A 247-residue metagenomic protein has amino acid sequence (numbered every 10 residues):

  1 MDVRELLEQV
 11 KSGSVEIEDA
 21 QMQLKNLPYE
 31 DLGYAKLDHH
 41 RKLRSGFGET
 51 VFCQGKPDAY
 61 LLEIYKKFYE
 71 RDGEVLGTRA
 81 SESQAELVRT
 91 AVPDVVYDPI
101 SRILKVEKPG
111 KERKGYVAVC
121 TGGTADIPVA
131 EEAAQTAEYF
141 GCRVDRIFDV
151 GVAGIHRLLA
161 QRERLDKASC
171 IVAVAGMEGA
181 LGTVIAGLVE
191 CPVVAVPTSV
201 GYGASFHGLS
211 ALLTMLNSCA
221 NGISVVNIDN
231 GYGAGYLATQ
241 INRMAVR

Functional and structural regions predicted by a protein language model:
M1-S81, E86, T90-A91: Long amphipathic alpha-helical segments
T50-V51, Y116-G122, I171-A173, V226: Short glycine-rich or small-residue beta-strand-to-loop segments that form or flank ligand, phosphate, metal/Fe-S
L61, D126-E131, I155-H156, A175-I185 (+2 more regions): Short glycine/serine/threonine-rich phosphate/pyrophosphate-binding segments that cradle anionic phosphate groups
I103-K105, D145-R164, L209-S210, V226: Glycine-rich oxoanion-binding loops at beta->alpha junctions
K114-H156: Glycine-rich phosphate/diphosphate-binding loop of Rossmann-like nucleotide-binding domains
T121, A125, R162-D166, V200 (+1 more regions): C-terminal binding/interaction regions
A160-T198: Glycine-rich phosphate-binding loop
